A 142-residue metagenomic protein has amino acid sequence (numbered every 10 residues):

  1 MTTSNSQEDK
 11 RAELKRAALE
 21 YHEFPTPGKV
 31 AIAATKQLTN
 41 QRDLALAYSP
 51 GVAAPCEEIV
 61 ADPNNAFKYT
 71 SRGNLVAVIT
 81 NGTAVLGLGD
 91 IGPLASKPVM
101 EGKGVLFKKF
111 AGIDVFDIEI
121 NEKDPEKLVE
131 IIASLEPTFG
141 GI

Functional and structural regions predicted by a protein language model:
T2-G141: N-terminal ligand-binding/catalytic initiation module
